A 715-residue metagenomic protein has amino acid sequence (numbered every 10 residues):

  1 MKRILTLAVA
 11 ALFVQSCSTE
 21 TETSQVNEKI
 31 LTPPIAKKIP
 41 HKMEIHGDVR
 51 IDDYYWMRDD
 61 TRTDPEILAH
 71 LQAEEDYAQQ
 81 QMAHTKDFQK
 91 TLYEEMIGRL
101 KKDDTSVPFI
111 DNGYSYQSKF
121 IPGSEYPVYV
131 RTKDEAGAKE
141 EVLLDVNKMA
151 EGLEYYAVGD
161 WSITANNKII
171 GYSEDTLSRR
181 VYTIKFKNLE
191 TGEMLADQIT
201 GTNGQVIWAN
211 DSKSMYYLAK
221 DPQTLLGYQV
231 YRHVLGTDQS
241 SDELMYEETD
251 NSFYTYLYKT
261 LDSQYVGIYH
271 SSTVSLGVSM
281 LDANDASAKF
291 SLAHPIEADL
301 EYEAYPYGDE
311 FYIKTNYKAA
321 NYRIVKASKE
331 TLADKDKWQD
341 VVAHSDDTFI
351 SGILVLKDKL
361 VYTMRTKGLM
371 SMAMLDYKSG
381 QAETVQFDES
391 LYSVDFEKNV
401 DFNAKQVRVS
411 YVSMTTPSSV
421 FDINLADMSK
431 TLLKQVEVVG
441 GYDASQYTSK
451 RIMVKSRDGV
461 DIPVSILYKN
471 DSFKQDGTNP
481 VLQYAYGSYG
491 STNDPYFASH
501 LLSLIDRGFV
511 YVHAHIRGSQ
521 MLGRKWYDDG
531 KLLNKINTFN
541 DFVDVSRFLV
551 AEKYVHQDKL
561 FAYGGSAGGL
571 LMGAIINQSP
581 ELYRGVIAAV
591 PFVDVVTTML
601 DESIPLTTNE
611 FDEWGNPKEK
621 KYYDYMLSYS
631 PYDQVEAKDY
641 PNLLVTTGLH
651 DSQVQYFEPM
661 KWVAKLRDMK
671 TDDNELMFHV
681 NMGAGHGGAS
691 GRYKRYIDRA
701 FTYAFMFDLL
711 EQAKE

Functional and structural regions predicted by a protein language model:
V14-S16: C-terminal motif of bacterial Sec signal peptides marking the signal peptidase cleavage site
S18-E20: Bacterial signal peptide processing site
P65-S162, S173, F253-P306, S351-G352 (+7 more regions): Non-catalytic accessory segments flanking enzyme active sites
S115, I170, M215, V266 (+3 more regions): Hydrophobic beta-strand positions that form the internal "hydrophobic ladder" of WD40/Gbeta-like beta-propeller blades
F120-P127, A150-Y155, E174-T183, Q198-N203 (+7 more regions): A flexible loop/linker signature enriched in serine peptidases of the S9 family
V130-K133, K185-N188, Q229-T237, M280-A283 (+2 more regions): Beta-propeller blade signature
N147-W161, Y172-R179, E193-L195, I423-S429 (+6 more regions): Cap/lid segment of the alpha/beta-hydrolase catalytic domain
H513-E715: Active-site-proximal cap/loop segments of hydrolase catalytic domains
